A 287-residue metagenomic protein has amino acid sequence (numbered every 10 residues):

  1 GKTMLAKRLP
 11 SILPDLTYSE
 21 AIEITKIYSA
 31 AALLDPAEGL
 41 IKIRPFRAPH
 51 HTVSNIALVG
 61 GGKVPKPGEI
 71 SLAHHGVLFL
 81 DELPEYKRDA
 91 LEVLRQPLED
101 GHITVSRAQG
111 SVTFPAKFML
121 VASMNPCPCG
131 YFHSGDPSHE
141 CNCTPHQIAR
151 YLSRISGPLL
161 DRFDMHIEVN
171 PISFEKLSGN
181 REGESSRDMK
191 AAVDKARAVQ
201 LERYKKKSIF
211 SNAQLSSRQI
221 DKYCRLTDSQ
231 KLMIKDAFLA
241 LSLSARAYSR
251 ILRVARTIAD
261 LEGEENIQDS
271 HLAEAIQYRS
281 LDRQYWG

Functional and structural regions predicted by a protein language model:
G1-D35, D100: Walker A/P-loop
G1-T3, D15, T52, V64 (+2 more regions): Short flexible coil/turn linkers enriched for glycine and charged/polar residues that connect secondary-structure
A21, L58, L272: Conserved hydrophobic/aromatic pocket- or pore-lining residues that grip, position, or stack substrates in active sites
G39-L40, R44-P45, H50-L78, S111: Conserved alpha-helical scaffold flanking the Walker A/P-loop in AAA+ ATPase domains
V64-P65, R88-W286: Basic, amphipathic alpha-helical bundle interface domains used for macromolecular binding and assembly
H75, D81-L83, V93: Walker B catalytic acidic pair
